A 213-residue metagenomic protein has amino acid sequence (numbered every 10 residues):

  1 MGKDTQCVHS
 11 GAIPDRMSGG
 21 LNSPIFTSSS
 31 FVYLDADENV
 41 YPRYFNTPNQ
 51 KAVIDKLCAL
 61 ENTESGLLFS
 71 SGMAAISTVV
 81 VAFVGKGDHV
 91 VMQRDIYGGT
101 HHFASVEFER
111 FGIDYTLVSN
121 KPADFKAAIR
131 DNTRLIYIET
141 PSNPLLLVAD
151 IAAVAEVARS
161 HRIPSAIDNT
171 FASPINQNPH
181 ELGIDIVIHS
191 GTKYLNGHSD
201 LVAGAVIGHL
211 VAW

Functional and structural regions predicted by a protein language model:
M1-D4, T47, S71, N178: Secondary-structure junction/capping motif
M1-V40: N-terminal glycine-rich, Lys/His-bearing helix-loop that initiates the first secondary-structure elements of many
K3-C7, D55-A59, G183-D185, H189: Short, hydrophobic/aliphatic alpha-helical segments
G19, L57, E139: Residue-level signature of catalytic and energy-coupling elements of molecular machines, predominantly ATP/GTP-dependent
G20-L21, N62, F111: Short, basic and Ser/Thr-rich N-terminal targeting/leader segments
P24, Q50-I54, I151, W213: A general structural signal for well-ordered alpha-helical segments in protein cores
S30-S77, G99-V106: Conserved N-terminal alpha-helix of the aminotransferase class I/II PLP-enzyme fold
L67-W213: Conserved PLP-enzyme active-site core in the AAT-like
